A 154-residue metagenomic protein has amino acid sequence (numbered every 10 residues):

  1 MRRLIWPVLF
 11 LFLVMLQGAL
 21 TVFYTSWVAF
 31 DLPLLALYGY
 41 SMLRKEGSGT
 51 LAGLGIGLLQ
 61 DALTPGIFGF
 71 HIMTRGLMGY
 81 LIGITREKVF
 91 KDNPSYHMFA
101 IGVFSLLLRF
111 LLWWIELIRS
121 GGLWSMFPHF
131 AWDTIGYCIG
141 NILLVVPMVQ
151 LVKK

Functional and structural regions predicted by a protein language model:
M1-K154: Terminal, non-globular segments
